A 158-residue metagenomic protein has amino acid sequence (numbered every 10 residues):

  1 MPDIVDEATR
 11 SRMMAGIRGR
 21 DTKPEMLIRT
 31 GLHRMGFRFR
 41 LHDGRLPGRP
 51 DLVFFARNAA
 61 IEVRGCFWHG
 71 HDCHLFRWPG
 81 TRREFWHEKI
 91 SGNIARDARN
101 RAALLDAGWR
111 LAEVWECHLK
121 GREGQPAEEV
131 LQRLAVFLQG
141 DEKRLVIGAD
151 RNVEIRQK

Functional and structural regions predicted by a protein language model:
M1-E113, K120-K158: Nucleic-acid endo/exonuclease domains
